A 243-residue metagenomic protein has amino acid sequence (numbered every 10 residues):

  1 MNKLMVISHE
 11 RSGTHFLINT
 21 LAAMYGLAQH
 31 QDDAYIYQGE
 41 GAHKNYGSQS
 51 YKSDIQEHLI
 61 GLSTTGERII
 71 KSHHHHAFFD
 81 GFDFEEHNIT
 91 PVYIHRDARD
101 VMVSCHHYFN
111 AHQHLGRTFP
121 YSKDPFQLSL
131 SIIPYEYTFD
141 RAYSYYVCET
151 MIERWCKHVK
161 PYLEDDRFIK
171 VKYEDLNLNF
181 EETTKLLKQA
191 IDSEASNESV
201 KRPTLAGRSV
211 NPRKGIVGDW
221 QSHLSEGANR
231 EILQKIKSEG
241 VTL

Functional and structural regions predicted by a protein language model:
M1-S129, D140-V171, G227-V241: PAPS-dependent sulfotransferase catalytic domain
I7, E164-A190, D219: Phosphate-binding beta-loop-alpha motif at adenosine-nucleotide cofactor sites
Y25-L27, T183-N197: Non-catalytic, well-ordered alpha-helical segments in soluble enzyme domains
H30-D33, D192-P203, L243: Short, surface-exposed acidic
F79-G81, F180-T183, G207-V210: Short, solvent-exposed polar/charged micro-motifs at secondary-structure junctions
Y135-F139: Short, basic/low-complexity N-terminal boundary segments at the transition from targeting/disordered tails
S199-L243: PAPS-dependent sulfotransferase catalytic core
